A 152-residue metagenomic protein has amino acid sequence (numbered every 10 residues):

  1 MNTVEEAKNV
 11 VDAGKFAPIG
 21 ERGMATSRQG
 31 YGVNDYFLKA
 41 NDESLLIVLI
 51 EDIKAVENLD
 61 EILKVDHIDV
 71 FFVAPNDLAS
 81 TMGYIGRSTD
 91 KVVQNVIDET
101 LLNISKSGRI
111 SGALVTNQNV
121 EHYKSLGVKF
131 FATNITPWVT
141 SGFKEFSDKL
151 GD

Functional and structural regions predicted by a protein language model:
M1-A7, T26, F71-T81, K129-F146: Glycine-rich phosphate-binding active-site loops on the catalytic face of alpha/beta enzymes
M1-D66, V70, S80: Conserved anion-binding
M1-N2, L49-I53, N76, L114-Q118 (+1 more regions): Active-site beta-loop-alpha junctions enriched in small/polar residues
V4-G20, K124, T136-D152: C-terminal helical cap(s) of enzyme catalytic domains, especially alpha/beta-barrels
N9-D12, E61, N95-L102, H122 (+1 more regions): Alpha-helical scaffolding segments of alpha/beta enzyme cores, especially the outer helices of TIM-barrel or partial
A13-I19, L38-N41, T89-A113, L150-D152: Alpha-helix-loop-beta-strand connector modules within alpha/beta enzyme cores
L46-E51, F71-V73, S111-L114, F130-T133: Hydrophobic faces of well-ordered beta-strands that scaffold small-molecule active sites in alpha/beta enzyme cores
M82-G86: Short acidic, glycine/proline-rich loop/turn micro-motifs
